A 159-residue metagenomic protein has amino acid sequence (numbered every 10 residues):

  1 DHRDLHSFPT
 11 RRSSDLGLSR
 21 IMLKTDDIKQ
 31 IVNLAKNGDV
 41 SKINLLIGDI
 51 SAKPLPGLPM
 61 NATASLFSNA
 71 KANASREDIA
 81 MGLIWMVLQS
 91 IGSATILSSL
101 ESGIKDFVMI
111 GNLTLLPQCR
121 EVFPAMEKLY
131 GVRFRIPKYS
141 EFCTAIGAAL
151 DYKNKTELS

Functional and structural regions predicted by a protein language model:
D1-S13: Short, small-residue-biased leader/transition segments that mark boundaries at the very start of proteins
R3, A74-D78, M126-F134: Glycine/charged-rich beta-loop-alpha catalytic/anionic-binding loops adjacent to active sites
S14-L23, D27, F134-S159: Glycine-rich phosphate-binding/hydrolytic loop that grips phosphoryl groups
I21-T25, L34-G38, K53, A70 (+6 more regions): Change "in soluble alpha/beta enzymes" to "in soluble alpha/beta proteins
K29-N73: Conserved ATP-utilizing enzyme core subdomain
P56-F107, E141: Adenine-nucleotide phosphate-binding core of ATP-dependent small-molecule kinases
N61-K71, P117-Y130: Acidic-glycine-rich active-site phosphate/pyrophosphate-binding loop
L97-M126, P137-E141: Glycine-rich phosphate-binding loops at beta-strand->alpha-helix junctions
